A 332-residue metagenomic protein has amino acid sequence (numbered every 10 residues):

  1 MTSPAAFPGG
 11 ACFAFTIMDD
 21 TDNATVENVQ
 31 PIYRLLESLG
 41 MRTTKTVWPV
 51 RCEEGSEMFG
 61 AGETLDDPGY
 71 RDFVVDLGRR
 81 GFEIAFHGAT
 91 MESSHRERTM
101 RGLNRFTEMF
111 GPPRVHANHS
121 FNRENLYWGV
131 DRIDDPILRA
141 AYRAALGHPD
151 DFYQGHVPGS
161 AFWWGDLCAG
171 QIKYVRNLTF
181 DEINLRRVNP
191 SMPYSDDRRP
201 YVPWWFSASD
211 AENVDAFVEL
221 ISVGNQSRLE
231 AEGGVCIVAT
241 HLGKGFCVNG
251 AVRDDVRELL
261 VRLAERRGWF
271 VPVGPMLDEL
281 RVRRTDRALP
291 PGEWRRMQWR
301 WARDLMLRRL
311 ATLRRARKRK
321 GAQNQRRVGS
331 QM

Functional and structural regions predicted by a protein language model:
M1-V202, A216-V238, F246-M332: Catalytic alpha-helical scaffold of carbohydrate-active enzymes acting on polysaccharides/glycoconjugates
D210: C-terminal active-site rim and adjoining tail of enzyme catalytic domains
G243: Short, glycine-/Ser/Thr-/acidic-enriched flexible segments
